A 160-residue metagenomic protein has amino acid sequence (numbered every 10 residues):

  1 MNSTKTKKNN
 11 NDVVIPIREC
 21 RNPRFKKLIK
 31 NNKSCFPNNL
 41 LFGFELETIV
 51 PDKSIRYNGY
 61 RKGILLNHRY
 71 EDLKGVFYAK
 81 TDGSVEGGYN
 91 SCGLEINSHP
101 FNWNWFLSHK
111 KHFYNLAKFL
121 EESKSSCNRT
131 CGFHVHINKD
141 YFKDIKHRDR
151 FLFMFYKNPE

Functional and structural regions predicted by a protein language model:
N2-K124: Terminal catalytic/cofactor-binding subdomain
E47, S91-E95, S126-F142: Histidine-centered divalent-metal-coordination microenvironment in nucleic-acid enzymes
Y114-R129, D140-H147: Secondary-structure boundary elements
F142-E160: Loop-rich catalytic cores of soluble enzymes, especially ATP-dependent carboxylate-amine ligases and other
